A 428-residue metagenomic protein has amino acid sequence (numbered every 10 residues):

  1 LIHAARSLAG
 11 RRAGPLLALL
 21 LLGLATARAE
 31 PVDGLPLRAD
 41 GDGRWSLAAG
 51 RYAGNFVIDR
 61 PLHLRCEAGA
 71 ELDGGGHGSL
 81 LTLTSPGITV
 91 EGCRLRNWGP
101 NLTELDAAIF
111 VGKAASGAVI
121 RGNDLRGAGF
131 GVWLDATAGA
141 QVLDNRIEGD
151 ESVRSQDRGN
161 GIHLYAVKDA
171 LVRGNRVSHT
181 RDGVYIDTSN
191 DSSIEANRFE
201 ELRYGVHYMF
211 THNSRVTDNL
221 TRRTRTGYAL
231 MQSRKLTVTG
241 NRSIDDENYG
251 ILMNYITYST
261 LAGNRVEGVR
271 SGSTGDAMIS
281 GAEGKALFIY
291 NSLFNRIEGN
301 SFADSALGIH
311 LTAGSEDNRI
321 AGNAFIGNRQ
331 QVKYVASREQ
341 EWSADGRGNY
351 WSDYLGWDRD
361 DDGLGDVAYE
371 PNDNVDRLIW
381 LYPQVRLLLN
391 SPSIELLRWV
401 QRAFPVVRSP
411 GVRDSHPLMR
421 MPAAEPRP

Functional and structural regions predicted by a protein language model:
G14-G23: Bacterial N-terminal signal peptides
A27-V57: Acidic Gly/Asp/Thr-rich repetitive segments characteristic of extracellular carbohydrate-active and adhesion proteins
L47, I58, C66, G74 (+12 more regions): Extracellular beta-strand solenoids
Y52-R65, L72-S116, F130-T137, L164: Extracellular beta-strand-rich solenoid/capping regions of secreted or surface-exposed proteins that bind or remodel
G54-N55, E67, C93, N97-G99 (+18 more regions): Surface-exposed loop/turn segments connecting beta-strands in extracellular beta-rich domains
L95-V111, Q141-A166, L171, G183 (+7 more regions): Acidic/polar low-complexity surface segments
Q141-D144, R265-Y290, N295-G299, A303-P428: Functionally critical loop-and-helix segments that line ligand-binding/catalytic clefts of soluble enzyme domains
